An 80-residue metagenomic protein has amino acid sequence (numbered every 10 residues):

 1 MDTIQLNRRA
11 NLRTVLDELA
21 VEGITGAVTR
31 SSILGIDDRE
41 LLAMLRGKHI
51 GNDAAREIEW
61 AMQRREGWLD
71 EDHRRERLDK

Functional and structural regions predicted by a protein language model:
M1-I33, W60, G67-H73: A short, Lys/Arg-rich alpha-helix, primarily the initiator
S32-I33, E40, R46: Short leucine-rich amphipathic alpha-helices used at interfaces
G35-D37, R56: Exposed, low-complexity/repetitive linear segments and helix-based recognition motifs, biased toward charged/polar
R39-L42, G67: Key DNA-contact positions within bacterial/archaeal DNA-binding proteins
A43-W60: Short, basic-rich loop-to-helix N-cap that marks the start of a DNA-contacting helix
E76-K80: Interfacial/linker helices and their anchor residues that mediate assembly or domain coupling
